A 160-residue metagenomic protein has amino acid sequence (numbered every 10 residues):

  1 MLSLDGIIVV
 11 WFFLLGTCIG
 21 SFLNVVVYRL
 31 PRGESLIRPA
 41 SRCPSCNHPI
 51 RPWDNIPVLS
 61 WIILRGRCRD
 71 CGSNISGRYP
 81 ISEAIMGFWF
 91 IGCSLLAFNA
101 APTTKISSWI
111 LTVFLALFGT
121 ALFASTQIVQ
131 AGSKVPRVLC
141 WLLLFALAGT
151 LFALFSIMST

Functional and structural regions predicted by a protein language model:
M1-T160: A membrane-topology feature that recognizes alpha-helical transmembrane segments and their immediate juxtamembrane
